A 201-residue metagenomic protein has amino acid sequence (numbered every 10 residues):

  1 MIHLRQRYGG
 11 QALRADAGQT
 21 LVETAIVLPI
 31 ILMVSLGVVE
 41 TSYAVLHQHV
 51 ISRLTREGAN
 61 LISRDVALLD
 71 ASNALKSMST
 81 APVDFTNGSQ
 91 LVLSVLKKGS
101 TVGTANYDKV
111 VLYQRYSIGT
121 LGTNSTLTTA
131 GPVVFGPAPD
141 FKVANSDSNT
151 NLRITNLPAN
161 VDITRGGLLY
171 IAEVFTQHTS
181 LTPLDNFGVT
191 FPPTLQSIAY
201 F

Functional and structural regions predicted by a protein language model:
M1-A17: N-terminal leader/signal peptides at the extreme start of proteins
D16-M33, E40-T41: N-terminal signal-anchor/signal peptide hydrophobic helix marking the start of the first transmembrane segment
T41, V45, L54-M78: N-terminal alpha-helical signal peptides/signal-anchor transmembrane segments
D70-V102: Extracellular/periplasmic head regions of type IV pilus-like filament subunits
V92-S94, I171-E173, I198: Soluble periplasmic/extracytoplasmic beta-strand elements of cell-envelope proteins
G99-P193: Intrinsically disordered, low-complexity regions enriched in Pro/Ser/Thr/Gly and acidic residues
T194-Y200: Short, low-complexity, Pro/Ser/Thr/Gly-rich segments in the mature regions of secreted, periplasmic
